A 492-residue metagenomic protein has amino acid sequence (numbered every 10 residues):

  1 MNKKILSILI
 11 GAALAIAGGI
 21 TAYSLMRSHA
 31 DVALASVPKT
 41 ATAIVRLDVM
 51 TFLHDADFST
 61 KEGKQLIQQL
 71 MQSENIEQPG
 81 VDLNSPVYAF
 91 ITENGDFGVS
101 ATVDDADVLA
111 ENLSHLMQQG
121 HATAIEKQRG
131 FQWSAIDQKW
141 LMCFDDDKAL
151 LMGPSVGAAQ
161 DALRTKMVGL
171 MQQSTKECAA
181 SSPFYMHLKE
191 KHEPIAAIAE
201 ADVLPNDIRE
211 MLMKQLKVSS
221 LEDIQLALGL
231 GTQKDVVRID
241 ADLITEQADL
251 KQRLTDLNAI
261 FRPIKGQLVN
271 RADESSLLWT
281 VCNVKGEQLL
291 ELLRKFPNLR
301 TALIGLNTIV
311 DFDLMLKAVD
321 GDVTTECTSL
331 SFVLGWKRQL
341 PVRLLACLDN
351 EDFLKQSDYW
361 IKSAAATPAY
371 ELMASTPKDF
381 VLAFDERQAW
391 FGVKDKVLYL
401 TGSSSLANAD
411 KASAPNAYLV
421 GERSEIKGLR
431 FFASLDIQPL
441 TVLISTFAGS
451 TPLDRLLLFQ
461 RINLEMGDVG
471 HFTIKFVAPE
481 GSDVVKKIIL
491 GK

Functional and structural regions predicted by a protein language model:
M1-I5: Positively charged n-region of N-terminal signal peptides that target proteins for export
S7-A22: Hydrophobic membrane-insertion alpha-helices, especially the h-region of bacterial N-terminal signal peptides
I16-G18, S174-N283, E287-L290, K427-K492: Leucine-rich, highly hydrophobic segment in Treponema pallidum outer-membrane-associated proteins
A22-I44: Ser/Thr/Pro/Gly-rich low-complexity linker/stalk segments immediately outside membranes or between
A30, Q69-N75, S114-M142, I198 (+5 more regions): A cross-kingdom feature marking solvent-exposed beta-strand/loop segments within repeated, beta-rich binding/scaffold
A41-I67: Short extracytoplasmic
V45, P79-P183, T324-E425: Single conserved position on a long alpha-helix in the C-terminal lobe of the eukaryotic protein kinase
Y185-L188, D207-I208, A248-L250, D256-S357 (+1 more regions): Extended non-catalytic domains of envelope/secretory-pathway proteins
